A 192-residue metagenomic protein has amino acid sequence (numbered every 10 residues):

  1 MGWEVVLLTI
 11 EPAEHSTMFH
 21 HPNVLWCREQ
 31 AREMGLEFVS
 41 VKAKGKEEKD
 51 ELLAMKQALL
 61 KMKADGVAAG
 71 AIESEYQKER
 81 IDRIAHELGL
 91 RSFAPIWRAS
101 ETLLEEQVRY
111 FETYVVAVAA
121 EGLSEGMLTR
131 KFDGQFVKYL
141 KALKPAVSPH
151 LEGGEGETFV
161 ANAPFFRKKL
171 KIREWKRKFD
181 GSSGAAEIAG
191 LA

Functional and structural regions predicted by a protein language model:
M1-A117: ATP-dependent adenylation/nucleotidyltransferase module used to activate substrates
Q30-V39, K63-A68, R80-G89, R109-A192: ATP/NTP-dependent adenylation/nucleotidyl-transfer catalytic domains that generate, transfer, or process NMP-activated
